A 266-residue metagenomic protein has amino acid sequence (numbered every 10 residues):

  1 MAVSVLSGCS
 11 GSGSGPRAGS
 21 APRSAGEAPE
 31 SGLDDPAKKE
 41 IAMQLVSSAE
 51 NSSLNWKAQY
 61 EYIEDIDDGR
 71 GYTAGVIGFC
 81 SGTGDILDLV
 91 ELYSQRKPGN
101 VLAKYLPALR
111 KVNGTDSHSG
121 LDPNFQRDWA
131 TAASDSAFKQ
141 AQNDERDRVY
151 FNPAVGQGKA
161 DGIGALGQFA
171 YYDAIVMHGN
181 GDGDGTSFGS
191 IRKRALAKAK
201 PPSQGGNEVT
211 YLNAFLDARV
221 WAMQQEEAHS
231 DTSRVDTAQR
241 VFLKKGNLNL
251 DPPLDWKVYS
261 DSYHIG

Functional and structural regions predicted by a protein language model:
V5-G8: C-terminal motif of bacterial Sec signal peptides marking the signal peptidase cleavage site
S10-G13: Bacterial signal peptide processing site
G19-A133, A141-D161, L166-G266: Cell-wall polysaccharide-cleaving catalytic domain and substrate-binding groove, primarily in peptidoglycan/chitin
